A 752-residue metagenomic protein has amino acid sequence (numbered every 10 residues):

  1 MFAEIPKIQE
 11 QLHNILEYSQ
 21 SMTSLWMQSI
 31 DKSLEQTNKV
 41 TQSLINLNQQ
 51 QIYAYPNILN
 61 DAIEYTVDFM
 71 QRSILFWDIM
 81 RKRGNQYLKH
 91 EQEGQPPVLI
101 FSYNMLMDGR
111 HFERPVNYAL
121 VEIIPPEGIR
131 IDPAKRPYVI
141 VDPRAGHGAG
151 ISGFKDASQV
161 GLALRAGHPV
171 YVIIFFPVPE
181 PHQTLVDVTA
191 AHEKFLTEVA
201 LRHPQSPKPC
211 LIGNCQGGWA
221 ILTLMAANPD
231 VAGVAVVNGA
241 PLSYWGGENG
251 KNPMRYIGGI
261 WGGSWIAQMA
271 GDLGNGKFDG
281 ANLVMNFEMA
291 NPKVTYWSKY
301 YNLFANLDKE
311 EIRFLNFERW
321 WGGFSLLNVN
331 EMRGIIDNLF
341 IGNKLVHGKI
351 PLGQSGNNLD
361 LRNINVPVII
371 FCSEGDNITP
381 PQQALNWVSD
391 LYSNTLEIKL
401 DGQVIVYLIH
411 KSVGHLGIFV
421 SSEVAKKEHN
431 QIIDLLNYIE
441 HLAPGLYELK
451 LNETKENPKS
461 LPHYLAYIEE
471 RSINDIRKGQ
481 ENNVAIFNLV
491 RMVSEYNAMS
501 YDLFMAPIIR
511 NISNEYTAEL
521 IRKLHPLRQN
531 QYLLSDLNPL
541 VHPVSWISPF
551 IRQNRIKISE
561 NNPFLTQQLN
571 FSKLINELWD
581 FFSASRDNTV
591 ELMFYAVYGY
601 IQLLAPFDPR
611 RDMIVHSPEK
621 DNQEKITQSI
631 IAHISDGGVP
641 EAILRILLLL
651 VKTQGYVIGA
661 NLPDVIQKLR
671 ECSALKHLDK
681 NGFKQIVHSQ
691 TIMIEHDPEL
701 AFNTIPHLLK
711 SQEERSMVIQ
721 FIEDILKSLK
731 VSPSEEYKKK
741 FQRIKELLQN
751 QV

Functional and structural regions predicted by a protein language model:
F2-D78, L201, Q205, I221-R333 (+2 more regions): Alpha/beta-hydrolase-fold enzymes
E91-P179: Short, surface-exposed "cap/lid" segments of acyl-processing enzymes
V178-Q183, A190-P209: Conserved acidic catalytic loop of the alpha/beta-hydrolase fold
I212-I221: Gly/Ala-rich beta-loop-alpha elbow adjacent to hydrolase catalytic centers
I364, I370-C372, D376: Short beta-strand/loop motif that positions the catalytic acidic residue of the alpha/beta-hydrolase fold
I378-Q383: Conserved alpha/beta-hydrolase "acid-adjacent" motif
L400-D475: C-terminal catalytic histidine-bearing segment of alpha/beta-hydrolase fold enzymes
P606-V752: Small-residue-enriched hydrophobic alpha-helices in membranes
